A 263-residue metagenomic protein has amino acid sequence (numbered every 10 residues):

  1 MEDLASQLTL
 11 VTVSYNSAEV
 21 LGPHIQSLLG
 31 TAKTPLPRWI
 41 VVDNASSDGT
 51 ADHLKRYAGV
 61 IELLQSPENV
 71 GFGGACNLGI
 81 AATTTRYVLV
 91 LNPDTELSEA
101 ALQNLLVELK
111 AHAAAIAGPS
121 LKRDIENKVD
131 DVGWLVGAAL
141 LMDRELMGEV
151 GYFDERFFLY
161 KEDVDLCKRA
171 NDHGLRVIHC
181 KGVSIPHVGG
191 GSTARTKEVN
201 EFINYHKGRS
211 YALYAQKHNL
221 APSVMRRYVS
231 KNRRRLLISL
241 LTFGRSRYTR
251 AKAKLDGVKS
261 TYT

Functional and structural regions predicted by a protein language model:
S17-A32: Short, well-formed alpha-helical segments that are part of the catalytic scaffolds of diverse glycosyltransferases
S27, D43-D52, E68: A conserved acidic beta->alpha catalytic loop
L36-A45, L64-S66: Short beta-strand/loop segment that forms part of the nucleotide-sugar
Q65-T83: Glycine-rich, basic loop-to-helix element that forms the pyrophosphate-binding segment of sugar-nucleotide handling
V88: Short aromatic/hydrophobic "clamp" motif used to bind/position activated sugar donors
T95-K128: Conserved donor NDP-sugar-binding/catalytic core segment of glycosyltransferases
L140-M142, L146-G151, R156-S184: A short, conserved alpha-helix in the catalytic core of glycosyltransferases
F202-S210, Q216-T263: Non-catalytic, C-terminal membrane-associated alpha-helical segments of glycosyltransferases
